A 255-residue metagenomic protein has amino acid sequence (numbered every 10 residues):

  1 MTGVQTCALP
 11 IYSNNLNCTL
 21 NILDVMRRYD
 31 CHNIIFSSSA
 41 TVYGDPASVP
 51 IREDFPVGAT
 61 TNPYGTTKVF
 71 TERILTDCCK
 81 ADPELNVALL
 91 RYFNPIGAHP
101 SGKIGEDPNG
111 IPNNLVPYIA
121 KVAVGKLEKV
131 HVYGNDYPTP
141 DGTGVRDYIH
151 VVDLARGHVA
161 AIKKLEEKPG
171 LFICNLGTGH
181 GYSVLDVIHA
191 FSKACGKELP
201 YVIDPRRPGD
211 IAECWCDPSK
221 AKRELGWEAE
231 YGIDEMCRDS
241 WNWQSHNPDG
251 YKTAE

Functional and structural regions predicted by a protein language model:
T2-L9: Short, small-residue-biased leader/transition segments that mark boundaries at the very start of proteins
S13-N21, R28, H32-N33, V42-N94 (+1 more regions): Catalytic helix-loop patch of NAD(P)-dependent Rossmann-fold dehydrogenases
D24-V25, T76-D77, A120-V124: Alpha-helical segments that scaffold the active site and NAD(P)H-binding pocket of short-chain dehydrogenase/reductase
M26, C79, A161-L165: Hydrophobic pocket-lining residues that define ligand/cofactor binding sites across diverse proteins
D30-I34, E84-N86, E128-K129, K168-F172: Active-site loop of short-chain dehydrogenase/reductase
S39: Residue(s) in the substrate-gating loop at a strand-loop-helix junction that position the organic substrate next
L115-E255: C-terminal substrate-binding subdomain of Rossmann-fold SDR/epimerase-dehydratase oxidoreductases
